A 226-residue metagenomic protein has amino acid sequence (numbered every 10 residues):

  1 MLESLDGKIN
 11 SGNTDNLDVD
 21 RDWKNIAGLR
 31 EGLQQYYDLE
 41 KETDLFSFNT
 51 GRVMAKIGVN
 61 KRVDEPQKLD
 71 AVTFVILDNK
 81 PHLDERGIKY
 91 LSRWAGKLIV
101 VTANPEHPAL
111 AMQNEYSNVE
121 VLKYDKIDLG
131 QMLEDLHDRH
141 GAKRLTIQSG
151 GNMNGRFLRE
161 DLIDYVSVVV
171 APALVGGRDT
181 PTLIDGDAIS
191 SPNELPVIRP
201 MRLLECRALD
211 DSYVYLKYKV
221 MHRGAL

Functional and structural regions predicted by a protein language model:
M1-L226: Enzymes that bind and transform nitrogen-containing heteroaromatic metabolites
